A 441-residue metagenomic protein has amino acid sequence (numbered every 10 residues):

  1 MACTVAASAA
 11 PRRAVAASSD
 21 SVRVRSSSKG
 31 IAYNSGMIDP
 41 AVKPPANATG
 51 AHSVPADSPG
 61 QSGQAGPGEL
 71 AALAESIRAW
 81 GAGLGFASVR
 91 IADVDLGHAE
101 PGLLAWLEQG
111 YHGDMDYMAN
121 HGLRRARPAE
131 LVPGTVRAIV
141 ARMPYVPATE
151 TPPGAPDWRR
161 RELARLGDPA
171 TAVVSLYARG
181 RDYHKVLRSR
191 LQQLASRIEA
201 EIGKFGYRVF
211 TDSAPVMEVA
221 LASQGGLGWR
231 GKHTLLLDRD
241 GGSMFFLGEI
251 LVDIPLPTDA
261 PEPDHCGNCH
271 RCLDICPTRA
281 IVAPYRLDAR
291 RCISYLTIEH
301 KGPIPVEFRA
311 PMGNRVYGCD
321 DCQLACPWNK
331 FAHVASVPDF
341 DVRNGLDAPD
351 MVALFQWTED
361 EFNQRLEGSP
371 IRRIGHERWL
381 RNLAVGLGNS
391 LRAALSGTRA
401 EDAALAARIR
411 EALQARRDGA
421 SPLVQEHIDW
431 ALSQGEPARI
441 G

Functional and structural regions predicted by a protein language model:
A2-K29, S35: Low-acidity, Ser/Thr- and Arg-rich intrinsically disordered low-complexity segments
M37-H265, I304, G313: Auxiliary alpha/beta "docking" domains used to position bulky ligands
G83-S88, R271-Y295, K301, R315-D339 (+1 more regions): Iron-sulfur cluster-binding cysteine motifs and their immediate structural context in ferredoxin-like electron-transfer
N363-Q364, L395-R417, A438-G441: Amphipathic alpha-helical scaffolding segments comprising HEAT/armadillo-like alpha-solenoid repeats
R372-I374, A415-V424: Short coil turns that connect the paired helices of HEAT/ARM alpha-solenoid repeats
